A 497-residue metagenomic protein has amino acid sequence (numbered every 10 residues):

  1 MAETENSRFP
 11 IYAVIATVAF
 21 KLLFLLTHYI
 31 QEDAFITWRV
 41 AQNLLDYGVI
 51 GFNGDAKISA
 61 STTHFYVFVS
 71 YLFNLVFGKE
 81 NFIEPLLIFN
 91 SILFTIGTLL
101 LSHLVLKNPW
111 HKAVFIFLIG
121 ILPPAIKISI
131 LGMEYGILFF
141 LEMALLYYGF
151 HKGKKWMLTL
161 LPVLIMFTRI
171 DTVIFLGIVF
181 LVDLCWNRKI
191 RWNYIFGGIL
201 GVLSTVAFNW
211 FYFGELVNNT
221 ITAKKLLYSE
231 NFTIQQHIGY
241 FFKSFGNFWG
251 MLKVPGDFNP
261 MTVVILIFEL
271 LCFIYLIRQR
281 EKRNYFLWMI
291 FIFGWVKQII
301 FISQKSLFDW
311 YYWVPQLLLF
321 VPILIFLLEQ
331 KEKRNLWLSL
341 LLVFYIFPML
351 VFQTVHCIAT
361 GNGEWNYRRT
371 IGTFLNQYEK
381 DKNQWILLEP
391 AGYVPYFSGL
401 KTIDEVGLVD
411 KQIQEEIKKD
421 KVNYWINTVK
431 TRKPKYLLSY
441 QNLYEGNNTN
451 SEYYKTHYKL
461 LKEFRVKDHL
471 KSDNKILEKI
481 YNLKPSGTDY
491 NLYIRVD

Functional and structural regions predicted by a protein language model:
M1-D497: Membrane-proximal envelope and lipid/glycan-remodeling enzymes
